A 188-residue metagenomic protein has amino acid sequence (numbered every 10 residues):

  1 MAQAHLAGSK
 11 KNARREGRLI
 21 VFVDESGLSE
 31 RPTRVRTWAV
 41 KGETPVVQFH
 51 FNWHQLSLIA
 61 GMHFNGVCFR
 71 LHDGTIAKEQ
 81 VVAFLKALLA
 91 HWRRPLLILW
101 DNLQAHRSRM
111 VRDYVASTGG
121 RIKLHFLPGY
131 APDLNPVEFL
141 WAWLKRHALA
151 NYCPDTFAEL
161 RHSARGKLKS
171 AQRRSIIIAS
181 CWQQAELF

Functional and structural regions predicted by a protein language model:
M1-F188: Short functional hotspots at interaction and active-site rims
